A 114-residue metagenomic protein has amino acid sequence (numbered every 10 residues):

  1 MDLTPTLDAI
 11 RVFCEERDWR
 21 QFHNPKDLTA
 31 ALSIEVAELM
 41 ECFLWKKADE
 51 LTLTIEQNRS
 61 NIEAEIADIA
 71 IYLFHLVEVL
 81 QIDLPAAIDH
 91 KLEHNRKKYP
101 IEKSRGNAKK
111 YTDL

Functional and structural regions predicted by a protein language model:
M1-I66, A70-L114: Flexible "arm" and connector segments at domain edges
